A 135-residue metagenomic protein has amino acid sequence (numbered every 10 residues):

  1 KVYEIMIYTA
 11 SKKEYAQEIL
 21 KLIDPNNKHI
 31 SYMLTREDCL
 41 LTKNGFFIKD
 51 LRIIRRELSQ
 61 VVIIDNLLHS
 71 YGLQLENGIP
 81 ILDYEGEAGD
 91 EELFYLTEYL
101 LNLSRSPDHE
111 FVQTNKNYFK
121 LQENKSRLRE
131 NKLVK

Functional and structural regions predicted by a protein language model:
K1-V2, K12-K135: C-terminal cap/substrate-recognition subdomain and adjoining C-terminal extension of metal-dependent phosphatase-like
I5-Y8: Short catalytic-loop micro-motif centered on adjacent basic/acidic residues
